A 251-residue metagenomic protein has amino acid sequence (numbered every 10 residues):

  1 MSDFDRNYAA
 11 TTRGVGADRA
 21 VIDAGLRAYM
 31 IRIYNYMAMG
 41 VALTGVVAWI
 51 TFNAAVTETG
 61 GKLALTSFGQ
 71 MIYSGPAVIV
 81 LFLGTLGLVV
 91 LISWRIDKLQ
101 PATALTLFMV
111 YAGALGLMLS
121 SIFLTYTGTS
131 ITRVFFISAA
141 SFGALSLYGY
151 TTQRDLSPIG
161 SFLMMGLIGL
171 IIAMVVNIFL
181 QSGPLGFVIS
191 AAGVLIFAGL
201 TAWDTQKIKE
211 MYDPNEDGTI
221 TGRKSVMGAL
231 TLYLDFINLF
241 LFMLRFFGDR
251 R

Functional and structural regions predicted by a protein language model:
M1-R251: A hydrophobic alpha-helical transmembrane-helix feature that marks the membrane cores and membrane-interface segments
